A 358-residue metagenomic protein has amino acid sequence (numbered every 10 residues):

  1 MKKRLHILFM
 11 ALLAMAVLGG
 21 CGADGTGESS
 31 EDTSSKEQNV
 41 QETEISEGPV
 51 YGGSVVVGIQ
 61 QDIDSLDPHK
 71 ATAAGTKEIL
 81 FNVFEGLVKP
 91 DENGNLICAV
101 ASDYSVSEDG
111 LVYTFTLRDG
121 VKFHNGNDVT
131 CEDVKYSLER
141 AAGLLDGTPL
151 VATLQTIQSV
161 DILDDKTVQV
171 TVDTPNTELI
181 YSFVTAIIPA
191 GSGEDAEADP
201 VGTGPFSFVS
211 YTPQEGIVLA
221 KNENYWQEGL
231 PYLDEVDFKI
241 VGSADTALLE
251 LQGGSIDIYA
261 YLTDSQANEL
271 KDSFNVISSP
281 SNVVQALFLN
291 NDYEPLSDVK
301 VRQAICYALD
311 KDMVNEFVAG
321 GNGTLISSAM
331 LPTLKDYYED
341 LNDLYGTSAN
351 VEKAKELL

Functional and structural regions predicted by a protein language model:
V17-G20: C-terminal motif of bacterial Sec signal peptides marking the signal peptidase cleavage site
G58-V106, E139, V201: N-terminal lobe/hinge region of extracytoplasmic solute-binding protein
E92-N95, Y181-D237, D245, E352-E356: Gly/Pro-rich hinge or "lid" segments in bacterial periplasmic/extracellular proteins
S102-G147, P295: Aromatic- and charge-enriched surface segment that lines or borders ligand/interaction sites
S105, D109, L150-S192, S210-T212: Surface-exposed binding/hinge segments that line and control ligand-binding clefts or catalytic entry sites
N224-N268: Ligand-site clamp/hinge motif
D292, L296-L334: Periplasmic-binding protein-like
T324-L358: Structural transition elements
